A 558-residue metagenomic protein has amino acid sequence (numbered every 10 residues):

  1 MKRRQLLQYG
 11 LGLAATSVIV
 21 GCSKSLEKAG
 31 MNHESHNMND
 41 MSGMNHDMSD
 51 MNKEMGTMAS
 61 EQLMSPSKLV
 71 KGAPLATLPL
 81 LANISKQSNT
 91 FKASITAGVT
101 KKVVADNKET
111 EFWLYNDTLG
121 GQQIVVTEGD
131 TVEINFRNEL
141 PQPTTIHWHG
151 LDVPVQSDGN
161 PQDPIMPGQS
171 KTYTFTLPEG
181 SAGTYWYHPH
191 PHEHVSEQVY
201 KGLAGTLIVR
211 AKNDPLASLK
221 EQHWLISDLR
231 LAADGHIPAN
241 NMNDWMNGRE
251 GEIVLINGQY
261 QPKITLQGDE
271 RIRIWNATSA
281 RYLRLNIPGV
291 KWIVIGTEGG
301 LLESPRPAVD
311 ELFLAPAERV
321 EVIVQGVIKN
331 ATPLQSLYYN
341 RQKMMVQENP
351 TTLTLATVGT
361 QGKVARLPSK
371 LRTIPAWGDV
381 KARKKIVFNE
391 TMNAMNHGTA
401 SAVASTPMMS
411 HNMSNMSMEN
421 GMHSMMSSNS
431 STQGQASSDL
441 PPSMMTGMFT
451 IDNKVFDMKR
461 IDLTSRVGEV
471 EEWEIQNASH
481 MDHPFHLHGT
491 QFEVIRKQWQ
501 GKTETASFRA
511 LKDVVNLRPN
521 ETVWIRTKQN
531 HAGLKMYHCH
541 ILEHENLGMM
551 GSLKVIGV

Functional and structural regions predicted by a protein language model:
Q5-S25: N-terminal export signals
Y9, S23-S94, Y200-S227, L231 (+3 more regions): Extended terminal and domain-junction accessory segments
N107-I124, E252-Q261, G447-V467: N-terminal edge beta-strand
L119, Q123-V126, W148-G180, V294-I328 (+2 more regions): Extracytoplasmic beta-sandwich strand-turn segments characteristic of Greek-key/jelly-roll folds
F136-L140, I274-A277, I475-S479: Asparagine-centered strand-capping/turn motif at beta-strand->loop junctions
S181-R210: Hydrophobic or amphipathic alpha-helical targeting/insertion segments
Q222-G268, W275-S279: Acidic-aromatic/histidine active-site loop/patch
G289-G300, A478-R509, L542-E545, K554-V558: Active/binding-pocket-proximal capping segment
